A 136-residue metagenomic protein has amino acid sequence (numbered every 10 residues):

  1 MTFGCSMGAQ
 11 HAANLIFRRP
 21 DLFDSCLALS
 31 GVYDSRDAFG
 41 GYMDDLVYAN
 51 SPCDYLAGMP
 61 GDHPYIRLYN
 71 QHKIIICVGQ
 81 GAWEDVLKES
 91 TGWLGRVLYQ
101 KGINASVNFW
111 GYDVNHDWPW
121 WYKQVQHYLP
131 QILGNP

Functional and structural regions predicted by a protein language model:
M1-P136: Non-catalytic cap/lid and distal C-terminal segments of serine-dependent acyl enzymes
